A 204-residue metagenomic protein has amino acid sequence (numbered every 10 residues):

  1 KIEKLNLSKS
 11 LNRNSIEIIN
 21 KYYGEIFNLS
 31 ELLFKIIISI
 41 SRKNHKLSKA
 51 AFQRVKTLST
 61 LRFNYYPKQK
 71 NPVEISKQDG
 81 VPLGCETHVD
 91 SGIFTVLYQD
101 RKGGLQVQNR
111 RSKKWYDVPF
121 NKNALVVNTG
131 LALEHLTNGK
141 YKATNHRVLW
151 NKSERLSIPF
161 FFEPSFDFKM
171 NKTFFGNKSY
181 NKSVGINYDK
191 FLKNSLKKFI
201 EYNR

Functional and structural regions predicted by a protein language model:
K1-I18: A short, charged helix-loop
I19-R204: C-terminal flanking tails of non-heme Fe-dependent oxygenases
